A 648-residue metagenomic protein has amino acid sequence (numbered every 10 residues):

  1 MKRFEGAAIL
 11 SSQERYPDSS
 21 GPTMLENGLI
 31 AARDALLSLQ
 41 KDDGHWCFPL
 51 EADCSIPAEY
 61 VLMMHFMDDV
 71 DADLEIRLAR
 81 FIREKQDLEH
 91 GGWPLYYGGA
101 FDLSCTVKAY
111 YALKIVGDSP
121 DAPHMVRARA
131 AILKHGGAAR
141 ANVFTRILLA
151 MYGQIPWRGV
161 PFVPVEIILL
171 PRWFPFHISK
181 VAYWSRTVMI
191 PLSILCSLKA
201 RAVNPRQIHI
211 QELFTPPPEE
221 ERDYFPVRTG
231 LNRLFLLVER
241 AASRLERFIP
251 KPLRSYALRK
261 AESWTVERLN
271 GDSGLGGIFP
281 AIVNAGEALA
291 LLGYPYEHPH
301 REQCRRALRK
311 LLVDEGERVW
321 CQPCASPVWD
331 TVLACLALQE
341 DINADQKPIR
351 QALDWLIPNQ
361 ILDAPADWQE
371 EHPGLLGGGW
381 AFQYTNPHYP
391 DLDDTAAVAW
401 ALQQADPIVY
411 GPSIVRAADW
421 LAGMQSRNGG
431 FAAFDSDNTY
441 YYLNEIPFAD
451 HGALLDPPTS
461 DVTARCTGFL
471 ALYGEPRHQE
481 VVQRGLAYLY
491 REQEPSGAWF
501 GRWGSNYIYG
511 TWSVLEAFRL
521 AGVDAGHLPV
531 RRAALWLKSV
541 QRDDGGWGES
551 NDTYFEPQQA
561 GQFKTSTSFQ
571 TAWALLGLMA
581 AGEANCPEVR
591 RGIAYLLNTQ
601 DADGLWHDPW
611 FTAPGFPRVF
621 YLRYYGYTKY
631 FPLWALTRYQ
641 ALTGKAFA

Functional and structural regions predicted by a protein language model:
M1-A648: Preference for long, amphipathic alpha-helical scaffolds in soluble/luminal domains and all-alpha bundles
